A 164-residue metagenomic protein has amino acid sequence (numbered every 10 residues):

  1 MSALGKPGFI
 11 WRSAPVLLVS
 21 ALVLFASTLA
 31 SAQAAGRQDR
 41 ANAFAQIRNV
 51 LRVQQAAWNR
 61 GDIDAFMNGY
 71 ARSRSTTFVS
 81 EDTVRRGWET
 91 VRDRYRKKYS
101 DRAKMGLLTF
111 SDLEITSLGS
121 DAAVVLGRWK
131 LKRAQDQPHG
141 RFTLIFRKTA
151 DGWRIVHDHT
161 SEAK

Functional and structural regions predicted by a protein language model:
M1-W11: N-terminal secretory signal peptides that target proteins for export/translocation
F9-L22: Sec-dependent N-terminal signal peptides
V19, L24-G69, S73, T90: Short, low-complexity N-terminal intrinsically disordered segments enriched in polar/charged residues
F44-R48, I63-L118, K130, D136-Q137: A solvent-exposed, acidic/Ser-Thr-rich amphipathic alpha-helical stretch
I115-A123, R147-G152: A short, structured loop/turn motif at beta-sheet edges
L131-K132, E162: Short, surface-exposed beta-strand-loop junctions and turns on beta-sheet-rich folds
H139-K164: Short beta-strand edge/turn micro-motifs at domain boundaries
